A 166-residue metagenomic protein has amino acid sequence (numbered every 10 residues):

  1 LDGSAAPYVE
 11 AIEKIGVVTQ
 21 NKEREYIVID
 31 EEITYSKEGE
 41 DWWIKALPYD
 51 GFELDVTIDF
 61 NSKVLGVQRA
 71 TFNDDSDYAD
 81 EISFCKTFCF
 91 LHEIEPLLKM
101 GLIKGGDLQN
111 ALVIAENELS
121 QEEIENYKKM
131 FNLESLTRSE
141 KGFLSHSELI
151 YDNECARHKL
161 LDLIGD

Functional and structural regions predicted by a protein language model:
L1-D166: C-terminal regulatory domains involved in ligand/effector binding and gene-expression control
